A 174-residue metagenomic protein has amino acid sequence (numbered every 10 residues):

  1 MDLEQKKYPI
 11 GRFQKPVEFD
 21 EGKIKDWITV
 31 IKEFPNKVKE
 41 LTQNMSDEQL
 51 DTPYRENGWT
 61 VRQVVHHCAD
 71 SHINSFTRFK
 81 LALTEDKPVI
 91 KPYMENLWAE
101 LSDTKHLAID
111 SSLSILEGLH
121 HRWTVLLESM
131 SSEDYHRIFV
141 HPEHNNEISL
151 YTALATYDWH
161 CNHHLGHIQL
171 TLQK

Functional and structural regions predicted by a protein language model:
M1-E33: Terminal targeting/low-complexity segments that flank the catalytic cores of oxidoreductases
M1-I10, Q14, L50-E95, T124 (+1 more regions): Short, contiguous alpha-helical
L3, E21-K23, V30, H106-A108 (+4 more regions): Small-residue-biased structural context
F19-D20, W98-S111, E143-T152: Acidic/His metal-coordination segments adjacent to aromatic residues that form catalytic metal sites in metalloenzymes
D20-N57: Short, contiguous, helix-prone interaction/anchoring segments in small proteins
K23, V30, E56, T60 (+3 more regions): Alpha-helix N-cap/loop-to-helix boundary motif
K25, T29-K32, R62, H66 (+4 more regions): A generic "alpha-helical surface" signal
V30-P35, K39-L41, A99-H136: Acidic/histidine-rich alpha-helical segments that form the ligand environment of transition-metal centers
